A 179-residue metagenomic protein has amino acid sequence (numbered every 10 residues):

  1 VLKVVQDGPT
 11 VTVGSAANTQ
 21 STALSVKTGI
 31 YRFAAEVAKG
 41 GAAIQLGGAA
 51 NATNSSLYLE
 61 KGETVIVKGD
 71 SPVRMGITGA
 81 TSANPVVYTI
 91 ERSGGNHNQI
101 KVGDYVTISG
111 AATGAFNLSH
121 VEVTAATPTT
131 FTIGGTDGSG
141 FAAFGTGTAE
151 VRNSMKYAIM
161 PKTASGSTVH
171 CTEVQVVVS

Functional and structural regions predicted by a protein language model:
V1-A16, G138, G166-S179: Short, intrinsically disordered N-terminal pre-domain segments
K3-K27, A50-T53, A80-N96, A112-F116 (+1 more regions): Surface-exposed ligand/attachment interfaces on beta-rich extracellular proteins
A17-G48, I100-Y105: Beta-rich globular "head" domains
S21, A43, N54-S56, H97 (+1 more regions): Generic N-terminal initiation segments characterized by hydrophobic and/or small/turn-forming residues
A34, K68, I108-S109: Residue-level recognition of conserved beta-strand edge/terminus positions
A38-K39, I44-S71, M155-S167: Acidic, glycine/polar-enriched metal-coordinating patches/loops that mediate binding to polyanionic ligands
P72-V102, T107-T172, V178: Small/polar beta-strand repeat architecture
